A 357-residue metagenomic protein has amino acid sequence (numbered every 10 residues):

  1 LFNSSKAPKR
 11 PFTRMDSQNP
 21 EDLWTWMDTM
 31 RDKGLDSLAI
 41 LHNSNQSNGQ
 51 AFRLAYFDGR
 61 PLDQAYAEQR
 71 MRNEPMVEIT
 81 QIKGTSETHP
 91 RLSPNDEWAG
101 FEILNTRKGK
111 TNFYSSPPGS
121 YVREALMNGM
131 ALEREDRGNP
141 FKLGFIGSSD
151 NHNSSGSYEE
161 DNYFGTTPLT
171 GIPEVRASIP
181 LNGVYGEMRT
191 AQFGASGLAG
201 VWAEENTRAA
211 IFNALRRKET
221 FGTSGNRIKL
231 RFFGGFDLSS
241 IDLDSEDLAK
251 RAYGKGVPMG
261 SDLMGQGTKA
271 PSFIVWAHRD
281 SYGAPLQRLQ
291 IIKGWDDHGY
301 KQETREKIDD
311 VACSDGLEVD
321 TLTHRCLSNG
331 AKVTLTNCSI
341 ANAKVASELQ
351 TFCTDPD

Functional and structural regions predicted by a protein language model:
L1-R53: A metal-dependent hydrolase metal-coordination microenvironment
R31-S37, N43-D58, L62-D357: C-terminal functional module detector
